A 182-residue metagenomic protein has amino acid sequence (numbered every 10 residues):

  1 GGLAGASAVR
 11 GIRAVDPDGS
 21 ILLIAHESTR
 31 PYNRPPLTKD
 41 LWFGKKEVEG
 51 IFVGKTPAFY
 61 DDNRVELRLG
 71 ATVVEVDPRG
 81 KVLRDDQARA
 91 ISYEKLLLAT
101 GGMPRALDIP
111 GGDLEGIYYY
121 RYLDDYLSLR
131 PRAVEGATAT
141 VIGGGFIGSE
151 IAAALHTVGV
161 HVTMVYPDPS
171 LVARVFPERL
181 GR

Functional and structural regions predicted by a protein language model:
G1-E66, R105, A153-R179: Beta1-alpha1 glycine-rich phosphate/pyrophosphate-binding loop at the start of Rossmann-like nucleotide-binding domains
G1-L3, R121-Y122, G143-G145: Glycine-rich Rossmann-fold phosphate-binding loop(s) that bind the pyrophosphate of adenine dinucleotide cofactors
L3-A6, G102-M103, G112, F146-S149: Gly/Ser/Thr-rich helix-start
R10-P17, N33-R34, G80-A90, T140-F146: Short, mixed-charge, low-aromatic patches
S20-A25, L114-Y118, S149-E150: Short acidic/polar alpha-helix capping motifs at helix-coil junctions
V53-T140: FAD-binding core/adjacent interface of flavoenzyme oxidoreductases
S92, L97-T100, S128-R182: Compact, aliphatic and Gly/Pro-tolerant "microcore" segments centered on a short helix or tight beta-hairpin and their
